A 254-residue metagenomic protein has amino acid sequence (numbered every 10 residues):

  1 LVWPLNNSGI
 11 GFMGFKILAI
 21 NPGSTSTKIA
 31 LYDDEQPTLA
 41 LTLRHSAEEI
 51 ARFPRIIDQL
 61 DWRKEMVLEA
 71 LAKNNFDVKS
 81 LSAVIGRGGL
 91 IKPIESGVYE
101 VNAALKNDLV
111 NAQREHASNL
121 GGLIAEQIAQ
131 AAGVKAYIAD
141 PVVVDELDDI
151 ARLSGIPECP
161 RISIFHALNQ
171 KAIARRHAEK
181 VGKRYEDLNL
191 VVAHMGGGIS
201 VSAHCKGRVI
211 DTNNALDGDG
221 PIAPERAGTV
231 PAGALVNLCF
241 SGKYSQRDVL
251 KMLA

Functional and structural regions predicted by a protein language model:
N6-N7: Intrinsic-disorder-associated, low-complexity terminal segments enriched in Asp/Asn/His/Tyr and depleted of Lys/Arg
F15-I20, L81-I85, L190-H194: Short glycine-aspartate micro-motif
I17-D58, A215: Short glycine-rich, Thr/Ser-proximal phosphate-binding strand/loop in the N-terminal lobe of ATP-dependent enzymes
Y32-P37, S96-D108, V134, R152-P157 (+1 more regions): A glycine- and small-aliphatic-rich helix-loop capping segment at beta-alpha/alpha-beta transitions that lines
A40-K79, A103, L109-Q113: N-terminal phosphate-binding loop and adjacent alpha-helix
L71-A117, V143-G155: Short beta-strand-loop/turn "lid" adjacent to the catalytic site in phosphate-handling enzymes
A117-Q127, I138, D145, L153 (+4 more regions): Glycine-rich phosphate-binding loop plus the immediately following alpha-helix
